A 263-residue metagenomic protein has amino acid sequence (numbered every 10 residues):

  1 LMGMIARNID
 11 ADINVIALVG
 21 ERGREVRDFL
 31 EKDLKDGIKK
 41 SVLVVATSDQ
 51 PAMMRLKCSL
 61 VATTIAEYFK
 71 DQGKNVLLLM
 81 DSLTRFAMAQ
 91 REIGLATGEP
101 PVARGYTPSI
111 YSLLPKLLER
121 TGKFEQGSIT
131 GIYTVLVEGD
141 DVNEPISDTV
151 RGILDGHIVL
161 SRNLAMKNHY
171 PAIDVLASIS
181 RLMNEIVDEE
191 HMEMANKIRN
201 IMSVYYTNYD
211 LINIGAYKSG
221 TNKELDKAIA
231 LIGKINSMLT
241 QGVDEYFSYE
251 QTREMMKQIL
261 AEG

Functional and structural regions predicted by a protein language model:
L1-G263: P-loop NTPase catalytic core
